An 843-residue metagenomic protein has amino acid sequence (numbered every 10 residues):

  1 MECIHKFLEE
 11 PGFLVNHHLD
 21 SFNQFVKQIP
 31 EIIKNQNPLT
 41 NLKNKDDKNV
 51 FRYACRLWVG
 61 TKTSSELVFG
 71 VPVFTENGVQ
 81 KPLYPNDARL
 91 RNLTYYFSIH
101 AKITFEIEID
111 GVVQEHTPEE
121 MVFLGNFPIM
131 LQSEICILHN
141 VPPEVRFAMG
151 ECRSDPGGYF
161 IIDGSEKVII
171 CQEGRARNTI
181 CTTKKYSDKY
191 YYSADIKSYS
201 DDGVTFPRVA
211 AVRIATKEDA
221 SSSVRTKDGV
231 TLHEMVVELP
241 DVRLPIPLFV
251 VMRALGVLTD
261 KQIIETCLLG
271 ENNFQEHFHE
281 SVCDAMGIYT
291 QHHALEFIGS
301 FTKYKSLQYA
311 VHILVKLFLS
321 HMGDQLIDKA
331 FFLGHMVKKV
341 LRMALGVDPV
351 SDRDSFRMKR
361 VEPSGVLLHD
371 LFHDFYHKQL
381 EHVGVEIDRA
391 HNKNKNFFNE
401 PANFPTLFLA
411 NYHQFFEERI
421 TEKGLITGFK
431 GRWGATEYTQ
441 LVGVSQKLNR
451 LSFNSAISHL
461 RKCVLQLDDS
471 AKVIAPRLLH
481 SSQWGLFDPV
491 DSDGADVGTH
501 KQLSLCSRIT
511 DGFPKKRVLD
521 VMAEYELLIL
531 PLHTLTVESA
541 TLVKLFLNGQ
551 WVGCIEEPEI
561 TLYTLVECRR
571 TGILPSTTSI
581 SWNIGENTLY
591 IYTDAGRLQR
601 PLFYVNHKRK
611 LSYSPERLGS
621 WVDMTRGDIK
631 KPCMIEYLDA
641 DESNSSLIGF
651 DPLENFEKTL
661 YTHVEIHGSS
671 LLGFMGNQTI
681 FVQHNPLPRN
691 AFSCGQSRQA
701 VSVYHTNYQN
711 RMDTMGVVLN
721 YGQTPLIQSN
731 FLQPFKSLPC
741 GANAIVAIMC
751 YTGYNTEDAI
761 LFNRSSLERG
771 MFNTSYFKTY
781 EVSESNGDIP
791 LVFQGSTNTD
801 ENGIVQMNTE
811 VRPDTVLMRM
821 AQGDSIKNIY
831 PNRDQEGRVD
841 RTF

Functional and structural regions predicted by a protein language model:
M1-N449, V464, S504-S507, D511-P688 (+1 more regions): N-terminal non-catalytic structural scaffold regions of very large proteins
R91-L93, M149-C152, G158-I162, C171 (+10 more regions): Replace "in large, NTP-powered and nucleic-acid-processing enzymes" with "in large, NTP-powered factors and other
L138-A148, S458-D488, N720-F735, G795-N808 (+2 more regions): Flexible, glycine/threonine-enriched loop-and-boundary segments that flank and lead into catalytic domains of large
P143-E144, D520, V782-N798: Short, basic/aromatic beta-hairpin or loop at an interaction surface
S154-R175, K359, R477-P514, L738-C740 (+4 more regions): Conserved phosphate/anionic-ligand binding catalytic regions in large, soluble enzymes, centered on
D163, C171, G428, T436-S445 (+18 more regions): Generic beta-strand/beta-sheet core signal
R175-R177, T182-K184, S504-L505, D511-L519 (+3 more regions): Short, compositionally biased
M749-G787: Carboxylate/His-rich catalytic cores and anion/metal-binding grooves
